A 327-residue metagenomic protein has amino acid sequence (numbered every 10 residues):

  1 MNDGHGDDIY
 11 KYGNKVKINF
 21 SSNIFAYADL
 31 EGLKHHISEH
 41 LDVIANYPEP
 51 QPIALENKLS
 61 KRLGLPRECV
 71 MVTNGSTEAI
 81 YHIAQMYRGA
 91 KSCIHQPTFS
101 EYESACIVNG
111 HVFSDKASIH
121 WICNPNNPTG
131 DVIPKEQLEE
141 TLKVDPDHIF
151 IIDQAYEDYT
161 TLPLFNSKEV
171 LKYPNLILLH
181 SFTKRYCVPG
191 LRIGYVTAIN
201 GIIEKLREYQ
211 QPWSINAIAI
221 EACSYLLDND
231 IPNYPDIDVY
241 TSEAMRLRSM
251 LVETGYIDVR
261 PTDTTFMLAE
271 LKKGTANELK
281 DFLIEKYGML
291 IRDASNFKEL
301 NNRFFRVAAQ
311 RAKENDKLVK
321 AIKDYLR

Functional and structural regions predicted by a protein language model:
M1-N46, H148: N-terminal "arm"/small-domain region of PLP-dependent enzymes with the aminotransferase-like
D29-G32, N175-V259: PLP-dependent aminotransferase class I/II
E31, G274-D281, K313-K317: Short, conserved charged micro-motifs
P48, S60-H82: Short loop-beta-helix segment that forms the pyridoxal 5′-phosphate
Q85-Q137: PLP-dependent aminotransferase-like
I107, P128-F150, Q154-V188: Active-site pre-lysine segment of PLP-dependent enzymes
E136, E285-K286, K298-R327: PLP-dependent enzyme catalytic core of the Aspartate aminotransferase-like
T241, T254-Y287: Conserved PLP-binding catalytic core of the aspartate aminotransferase-like
